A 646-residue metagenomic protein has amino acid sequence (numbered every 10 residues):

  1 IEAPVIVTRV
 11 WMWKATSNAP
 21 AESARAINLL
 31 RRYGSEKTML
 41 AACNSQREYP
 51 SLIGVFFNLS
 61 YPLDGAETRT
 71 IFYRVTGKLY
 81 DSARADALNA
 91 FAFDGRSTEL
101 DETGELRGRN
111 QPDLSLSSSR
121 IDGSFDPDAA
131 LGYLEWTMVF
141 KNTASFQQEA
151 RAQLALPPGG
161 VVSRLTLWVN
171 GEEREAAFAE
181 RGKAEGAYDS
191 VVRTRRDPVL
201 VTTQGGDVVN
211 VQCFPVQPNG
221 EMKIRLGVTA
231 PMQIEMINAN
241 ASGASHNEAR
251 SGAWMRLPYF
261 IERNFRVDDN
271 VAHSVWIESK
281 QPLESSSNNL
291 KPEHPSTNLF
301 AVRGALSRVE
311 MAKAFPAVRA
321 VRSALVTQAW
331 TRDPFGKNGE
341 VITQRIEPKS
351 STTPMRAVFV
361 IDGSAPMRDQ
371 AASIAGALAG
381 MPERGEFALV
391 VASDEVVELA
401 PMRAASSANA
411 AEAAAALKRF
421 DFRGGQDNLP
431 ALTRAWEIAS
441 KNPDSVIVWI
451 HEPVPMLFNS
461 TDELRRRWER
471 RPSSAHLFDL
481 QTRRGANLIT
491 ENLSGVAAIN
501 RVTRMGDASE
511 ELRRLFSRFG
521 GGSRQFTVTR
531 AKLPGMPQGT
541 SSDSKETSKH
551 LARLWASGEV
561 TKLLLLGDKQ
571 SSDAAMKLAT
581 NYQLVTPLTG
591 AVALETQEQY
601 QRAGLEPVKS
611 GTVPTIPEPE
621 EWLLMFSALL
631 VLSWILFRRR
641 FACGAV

Functional and structural regions predicted by a protein language model:
I1-S117, R174, V321-E340, V446 (+2 more regions): Pro/Ser/Thr/Gly-rich intrinsically disordered low-complexity regions
F125, V139-Q147, L154-L156: Asparagine-centered strand-capping/turn motif at beta-strand->loop junctions
L134-N142, I224-L226: Short, well-ordered beta-strand segments enriched in hydrophobic/aromatic residues
R164-Q204, Q212-Q217, K223-S351, A357 (+2 more regions): An acidic, Ser/Thr-enriched
Q212-C213, V358-R368, R403, A416-G425 (+2 more regions): Second-shell loop/turn segments in exported
I234-M236, M367-A372, V396-P401, N428 (+3 more regions): Extracytoplasmic/secreted cell-surface and envelope-processing proteins
Q344, V397, N409-S445, P455 (+1 more regions): Von Willebrand factor
S350-S406, A431-R434, V446-I450, L477-T482: Von Willebrand factor
